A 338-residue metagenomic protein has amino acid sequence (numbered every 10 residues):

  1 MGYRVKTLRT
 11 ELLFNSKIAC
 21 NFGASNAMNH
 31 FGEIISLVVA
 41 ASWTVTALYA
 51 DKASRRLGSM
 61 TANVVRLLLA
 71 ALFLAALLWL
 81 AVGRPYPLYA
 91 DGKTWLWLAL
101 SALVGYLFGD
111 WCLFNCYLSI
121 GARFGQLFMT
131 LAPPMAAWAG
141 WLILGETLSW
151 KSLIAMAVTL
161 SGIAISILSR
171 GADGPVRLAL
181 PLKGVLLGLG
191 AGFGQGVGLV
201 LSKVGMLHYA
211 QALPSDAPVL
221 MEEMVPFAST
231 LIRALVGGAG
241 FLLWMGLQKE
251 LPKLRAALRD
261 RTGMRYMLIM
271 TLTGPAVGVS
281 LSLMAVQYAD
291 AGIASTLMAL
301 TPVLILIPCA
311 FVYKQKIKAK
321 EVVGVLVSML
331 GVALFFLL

Functional and structural regions predicted by a protein language model:
K6-L8, L12-S42, A47-T61, V65-L98 (+8 more regions): Membrane-interface interhelical linkers
V38, V65-R66, F128, W150-I154 (+3 more regions): Hydrophobic core positions of alpha-helical segments in small-molecule transporters and transporter systems
S42, L69, V104-G105, C112 (+10 more regions): Hydrophobic residues within membrane-embedded alpha-helical segments of Major Facilitator Superfamily
L68-L74, F128-L142, V236, G240 (+4 more regions): Alpha-helical transmembrane segments of compact multi-pass small-molecule transporters, enriched in specific families
L74, A139-L144, W150-R170, K320-L337: Hydrophobic transmembrane alpha-helices of multi-pass small-molecule transport proteins
L113-A122, Q126-A132, W141-L148: Membrane-interface helix-loop-helix junctions at boundaries between adjacent transmembrane segments
G198-L199, K203, L207: Extracytoplasmic gate region of multi-pass secondary transporters
K203, G278-M298: Alpha-helical transmembrane segments and their membrane-interface junctions in multi-pass membrane proteins
